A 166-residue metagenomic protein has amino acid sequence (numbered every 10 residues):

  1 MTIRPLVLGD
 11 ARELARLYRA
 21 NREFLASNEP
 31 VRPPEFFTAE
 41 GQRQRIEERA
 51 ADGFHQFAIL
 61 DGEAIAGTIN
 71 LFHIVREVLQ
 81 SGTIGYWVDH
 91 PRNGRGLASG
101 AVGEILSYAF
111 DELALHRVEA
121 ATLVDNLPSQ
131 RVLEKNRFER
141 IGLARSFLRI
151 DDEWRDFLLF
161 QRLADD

Functional and structural regions predicted by a protein language model:
M1-E13, L17-F24, Q56-D166: Acyl-donor (CoA/ACP) binding surface of acyl/acetyltransferases
E23-I46: Conserved GNAT-fold acetyl-CoA-binding loop/helix
Q44-A58: A short helix-loop-beta-strand connector motif used in the catalytic cores of GNAT acetyltransferases and, in some
